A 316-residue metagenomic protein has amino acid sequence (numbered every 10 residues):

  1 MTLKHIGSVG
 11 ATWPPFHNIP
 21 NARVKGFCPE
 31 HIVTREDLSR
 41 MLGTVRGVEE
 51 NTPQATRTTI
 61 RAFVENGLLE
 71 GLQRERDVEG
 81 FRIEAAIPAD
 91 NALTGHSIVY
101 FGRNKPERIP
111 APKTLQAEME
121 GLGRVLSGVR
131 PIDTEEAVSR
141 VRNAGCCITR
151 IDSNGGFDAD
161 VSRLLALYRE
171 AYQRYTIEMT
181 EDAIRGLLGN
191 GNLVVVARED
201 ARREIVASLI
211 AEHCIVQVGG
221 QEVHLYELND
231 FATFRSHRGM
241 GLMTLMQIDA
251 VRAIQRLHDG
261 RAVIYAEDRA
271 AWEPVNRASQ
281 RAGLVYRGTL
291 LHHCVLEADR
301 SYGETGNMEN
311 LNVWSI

Functional and structural regions predicted by a protein language model:
M1-I6, I109-D158: Conserved N-terminal entry element of GNAT/NAT acetyltransferase domains
G7-V24, S153-G156, V161-S236: A conserved beta-strand-loop-helix scaffold within acyl/acetyltransferase catalytic domains
A22-L38, V64, N229-M240, D268-R269: A short, internal acetyl-CoA/4′-phosphopantetheine-binding micro-motif in the GNAT/acyltransferase core
T34-G47, T233, G239-Q255, R281: Conserved acetyl-CoA-binding loop-helix of GNAT-fold acetyltransferases
E50-E65, I254-A270: Conserved GNAT acetyl-CoA-binding A-motif
E65-A86, A92-H96, R269-G288, Y302-G303: Conserved active-site alpha-helix within GNAT-family acetyltransferase domains
N91-E118, V129-T134, C294-I316: C-terminal "cap" of GNAT-fold acetyltransferases
